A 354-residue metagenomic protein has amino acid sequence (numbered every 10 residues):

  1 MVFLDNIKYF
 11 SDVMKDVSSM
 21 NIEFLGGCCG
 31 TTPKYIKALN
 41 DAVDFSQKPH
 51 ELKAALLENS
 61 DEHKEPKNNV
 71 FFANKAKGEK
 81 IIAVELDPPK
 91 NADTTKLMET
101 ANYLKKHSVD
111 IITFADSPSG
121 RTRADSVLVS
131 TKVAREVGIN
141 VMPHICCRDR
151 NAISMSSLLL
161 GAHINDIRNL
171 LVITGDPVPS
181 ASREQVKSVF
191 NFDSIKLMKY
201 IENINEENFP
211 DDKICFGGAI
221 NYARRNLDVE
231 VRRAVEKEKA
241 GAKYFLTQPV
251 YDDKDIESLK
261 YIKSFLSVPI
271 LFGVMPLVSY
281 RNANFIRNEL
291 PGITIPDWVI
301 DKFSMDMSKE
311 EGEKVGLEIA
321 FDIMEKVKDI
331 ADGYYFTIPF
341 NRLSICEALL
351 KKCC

Functional and structural regions predicted by a protein language model:
M1-C354: Domain-level signal for soluble alpha/beta catalytic cores
